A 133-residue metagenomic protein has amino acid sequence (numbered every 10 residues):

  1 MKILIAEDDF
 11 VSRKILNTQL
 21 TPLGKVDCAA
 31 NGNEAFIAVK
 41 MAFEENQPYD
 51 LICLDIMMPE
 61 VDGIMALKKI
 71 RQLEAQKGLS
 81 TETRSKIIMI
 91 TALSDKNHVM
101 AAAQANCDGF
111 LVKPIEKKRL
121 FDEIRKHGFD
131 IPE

Functional and structural regions predicted by a protein language model:
M1-F10, L16-L20, I52: Conserved acidic segment of CheY-like receiver
D8-F10, T21, C28-M41, G63: Helix N-cap/capping motif at the beta->alpha junctions
F43-C53: Active-site beta3 strand of CheY-like receiver
I52-D55, A66: Active-site T/S-Asp motif of two-component receiver
M58: Receiver (REC) domain active-site loop signature in two-component systems and cognate sites in sensor histidine kinases
M65, K77, E82-T83, S94-G109 (+1 more regions): Alpha4 helix (beta4-alpha4-beta5 surface) of REC/receiver domains from two-component response regulators
I115-I124: C-terminal output helix
